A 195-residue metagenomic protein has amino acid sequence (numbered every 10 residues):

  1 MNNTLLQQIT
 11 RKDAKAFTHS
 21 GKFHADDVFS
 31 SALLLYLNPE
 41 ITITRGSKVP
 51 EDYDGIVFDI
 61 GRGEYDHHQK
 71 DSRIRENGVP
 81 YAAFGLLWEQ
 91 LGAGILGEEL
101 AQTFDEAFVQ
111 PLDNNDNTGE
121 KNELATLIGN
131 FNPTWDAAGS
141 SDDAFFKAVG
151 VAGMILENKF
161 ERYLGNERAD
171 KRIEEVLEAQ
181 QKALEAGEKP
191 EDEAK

Functional and structural regions predicted by a protein language model:
M1-G150, M154, N158: Replace "Mg2+/Mn2+-dependent" with "divalent metal-dependent
G165-K195: Acidic/histidine-rich
